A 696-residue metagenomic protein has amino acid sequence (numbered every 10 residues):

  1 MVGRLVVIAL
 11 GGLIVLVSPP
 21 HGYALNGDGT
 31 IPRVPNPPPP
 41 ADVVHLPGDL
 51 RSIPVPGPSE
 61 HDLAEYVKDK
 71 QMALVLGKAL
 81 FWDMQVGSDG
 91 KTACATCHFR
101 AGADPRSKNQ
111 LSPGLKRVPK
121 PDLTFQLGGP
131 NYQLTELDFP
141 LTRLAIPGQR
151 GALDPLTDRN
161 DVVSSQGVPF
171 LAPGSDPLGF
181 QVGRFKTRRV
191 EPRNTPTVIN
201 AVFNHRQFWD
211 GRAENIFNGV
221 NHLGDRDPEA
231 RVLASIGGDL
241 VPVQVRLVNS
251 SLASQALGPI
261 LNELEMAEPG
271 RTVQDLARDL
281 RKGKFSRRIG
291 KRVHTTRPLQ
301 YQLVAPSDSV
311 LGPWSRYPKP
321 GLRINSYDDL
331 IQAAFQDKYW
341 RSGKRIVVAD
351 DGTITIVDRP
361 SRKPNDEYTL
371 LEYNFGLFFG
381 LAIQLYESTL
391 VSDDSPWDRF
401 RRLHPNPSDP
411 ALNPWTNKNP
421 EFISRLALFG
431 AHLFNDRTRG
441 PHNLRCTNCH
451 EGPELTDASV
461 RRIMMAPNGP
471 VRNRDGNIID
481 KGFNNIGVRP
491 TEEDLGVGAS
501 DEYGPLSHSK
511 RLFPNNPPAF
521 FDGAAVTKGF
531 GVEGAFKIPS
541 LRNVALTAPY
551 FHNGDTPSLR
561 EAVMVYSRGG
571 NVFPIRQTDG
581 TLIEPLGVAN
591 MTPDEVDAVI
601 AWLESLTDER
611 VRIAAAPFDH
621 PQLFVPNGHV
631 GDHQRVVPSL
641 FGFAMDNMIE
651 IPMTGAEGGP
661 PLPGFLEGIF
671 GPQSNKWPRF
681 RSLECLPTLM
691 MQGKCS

Functional and structural regions predicted by a protein language model:
M1-A9: Bacterial N-terminal signal peptides that target proteins for export
L13, P19-S696: Periplasmic c-type cytochrome electron-transfer domains
